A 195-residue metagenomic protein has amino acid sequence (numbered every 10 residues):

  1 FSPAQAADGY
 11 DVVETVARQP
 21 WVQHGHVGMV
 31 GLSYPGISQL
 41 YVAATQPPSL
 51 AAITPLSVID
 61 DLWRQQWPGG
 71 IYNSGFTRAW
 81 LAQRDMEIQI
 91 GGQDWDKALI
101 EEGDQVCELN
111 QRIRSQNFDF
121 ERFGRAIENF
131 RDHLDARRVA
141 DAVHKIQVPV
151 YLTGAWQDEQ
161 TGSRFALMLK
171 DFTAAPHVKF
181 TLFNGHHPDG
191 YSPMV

Functional and structural regions predicted by a protein language model:
F1-A4, D11-G28, S33: Gly/Ser-rich "nucleophile elbow"/oxyanion-hole loop immediately N-terminal to the catalytic nucleophile in hydrolases
A4, G190-V195: Post-His helix in hydrolase/transferase enzymes
V30-S38, Q46: Active-site loop->helix "elbow" adjoining a glycine-rich segment at hydrolase catalytic centers
L32-Y34, T54-W63, N184-H187: Active-site nucleophile loop of the alpha/beta-hydrolase fold
Y41-K145: Accessory cap/linker subdomain of secreted extracellular hydrolases
I146, L152-G154: Short beta-strand/loop motif that positions the catalytic acidic residue of the alpha/beta-hydrolase fold
E159-A166: Conserved alpha/beta-hydrolase "acid-adjacent" motif
T173-D189: Catalytic histidine neighborhood in serine/cysteine hydrolases with alpha/beta-hydrolase-type architecture
